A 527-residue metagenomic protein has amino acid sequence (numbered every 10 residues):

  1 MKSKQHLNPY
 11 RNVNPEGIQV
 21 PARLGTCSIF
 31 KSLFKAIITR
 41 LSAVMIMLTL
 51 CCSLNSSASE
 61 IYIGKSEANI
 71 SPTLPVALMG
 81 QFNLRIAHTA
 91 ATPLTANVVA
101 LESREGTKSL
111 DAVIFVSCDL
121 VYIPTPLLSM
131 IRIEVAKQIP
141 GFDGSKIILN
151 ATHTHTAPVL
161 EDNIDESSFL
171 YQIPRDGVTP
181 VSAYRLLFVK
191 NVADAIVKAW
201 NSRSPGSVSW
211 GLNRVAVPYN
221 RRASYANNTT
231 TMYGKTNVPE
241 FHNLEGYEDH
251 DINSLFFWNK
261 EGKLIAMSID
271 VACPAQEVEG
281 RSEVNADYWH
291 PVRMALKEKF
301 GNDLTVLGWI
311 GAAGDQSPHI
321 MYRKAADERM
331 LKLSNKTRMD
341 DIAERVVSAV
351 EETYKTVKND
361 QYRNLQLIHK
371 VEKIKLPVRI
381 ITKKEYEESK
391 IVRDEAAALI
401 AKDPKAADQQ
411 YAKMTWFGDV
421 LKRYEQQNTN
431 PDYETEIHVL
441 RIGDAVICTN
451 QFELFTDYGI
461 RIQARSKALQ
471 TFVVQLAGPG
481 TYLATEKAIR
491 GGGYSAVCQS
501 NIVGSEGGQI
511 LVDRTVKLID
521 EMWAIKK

Functional and structural regions predicted by a protein language model:
M1-T39: N-terminal secretory signal peptides that target proteins for export/translocation
R40-S53: Bacterial N-terminal signal peptides
L54-A58: Sec/Tat signal peptide C-region and signal peptidase I cleavage site
S59-T305, W309-D341, Y354, Q361-K527: Conserved beta-alpha junction segments in alpha/beta enzyme cores
V347: Histidine-centered, transition-metal-coordinating active-site segments
